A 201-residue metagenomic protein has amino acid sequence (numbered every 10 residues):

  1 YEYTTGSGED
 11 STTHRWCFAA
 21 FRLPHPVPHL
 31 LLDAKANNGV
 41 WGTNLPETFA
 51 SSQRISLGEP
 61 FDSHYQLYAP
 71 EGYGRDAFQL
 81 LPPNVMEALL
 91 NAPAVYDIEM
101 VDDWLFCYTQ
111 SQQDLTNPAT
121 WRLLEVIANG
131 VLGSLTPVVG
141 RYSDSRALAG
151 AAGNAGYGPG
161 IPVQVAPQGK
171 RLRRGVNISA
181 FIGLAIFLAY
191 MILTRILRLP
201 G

Functional and structural regions predicted by a protein language model:
Y1-F181, L197: Charged, low-complexity intrinsically disordered regions
L188-G201: Juxtamembrane boundary at the C-terminal end of a transmembrane helix
